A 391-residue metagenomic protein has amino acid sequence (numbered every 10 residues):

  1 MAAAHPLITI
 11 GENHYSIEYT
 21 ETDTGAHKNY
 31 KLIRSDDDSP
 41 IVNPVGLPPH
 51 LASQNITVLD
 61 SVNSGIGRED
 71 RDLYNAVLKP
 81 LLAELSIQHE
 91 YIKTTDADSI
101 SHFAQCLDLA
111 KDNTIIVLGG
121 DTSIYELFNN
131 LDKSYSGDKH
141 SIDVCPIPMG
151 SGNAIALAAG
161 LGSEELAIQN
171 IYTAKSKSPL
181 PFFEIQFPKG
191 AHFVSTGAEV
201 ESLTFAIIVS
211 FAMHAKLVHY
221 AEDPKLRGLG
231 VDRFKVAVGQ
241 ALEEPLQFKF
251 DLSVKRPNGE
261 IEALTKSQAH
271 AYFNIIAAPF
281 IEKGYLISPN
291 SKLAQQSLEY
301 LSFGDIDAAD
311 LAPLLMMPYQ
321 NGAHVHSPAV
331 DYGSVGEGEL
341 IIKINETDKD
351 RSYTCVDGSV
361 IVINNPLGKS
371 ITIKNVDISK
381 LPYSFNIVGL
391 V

Functional and structural regions predicted by a protein language model:
M1-L118, Y125-S136, Q169: ATP/NTP phosphate-donor binding region
A2-G46, H50, L286-V391: ATP/nucleoside-binding phosphotransfer catalytic cores, i.e., glycine-rich phosphate-binding loops
S61-N63, M149, D305: Cofactor-binding loop segments of dinucleotide-utilizing enzymes, especially the Rossmann-like FAD- and NAD(P)+-binding
N63, E69-L73, F128-N130, L157-G160 (+3 more regions): Short coil/turn segments at secondary-structure boundaries
G65-R68, S99-S101, S123-Y125, G152-A154 (+5 more regions): Eukaryotic short linear interaction motifs
G137-I275: Catalytic core of DAGKc-family lipid kinases
H214, N274-P289: Glycine-rich phosphate/pyrophosphate-binding beta-alpha loops
R233, Q268, G284-Y285, Q295: Conserved, ordered domain cores of eukaryotic regulatory proteins
